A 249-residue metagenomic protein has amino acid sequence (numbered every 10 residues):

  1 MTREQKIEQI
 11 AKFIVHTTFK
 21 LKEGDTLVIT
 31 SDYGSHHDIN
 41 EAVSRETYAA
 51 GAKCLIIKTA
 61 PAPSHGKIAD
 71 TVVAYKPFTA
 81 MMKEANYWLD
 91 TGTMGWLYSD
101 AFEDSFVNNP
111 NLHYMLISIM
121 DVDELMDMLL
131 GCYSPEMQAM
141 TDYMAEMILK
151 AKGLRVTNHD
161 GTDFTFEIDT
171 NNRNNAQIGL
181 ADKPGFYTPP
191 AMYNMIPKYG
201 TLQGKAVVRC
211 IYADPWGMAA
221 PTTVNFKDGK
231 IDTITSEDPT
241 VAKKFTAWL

Functional and structural regions predicted by a protein language model:
M1-A219, T223-D228, T235, P239-T240: Active-site bordering "gate/hinge" segments that shape substrate access to catalytic or cofactor-binding pockets
V241-L249: A short, polar/charged loop-to-alpha-helix boundary motif
